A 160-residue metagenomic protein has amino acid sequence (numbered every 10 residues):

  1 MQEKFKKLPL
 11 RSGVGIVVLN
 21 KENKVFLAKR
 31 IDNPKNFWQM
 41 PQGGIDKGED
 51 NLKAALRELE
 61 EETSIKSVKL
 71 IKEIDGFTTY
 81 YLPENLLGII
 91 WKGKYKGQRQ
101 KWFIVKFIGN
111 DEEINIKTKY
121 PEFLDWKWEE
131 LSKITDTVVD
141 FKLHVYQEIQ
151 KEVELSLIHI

Functional and structural regions predicted by a protein language model:
M1-L19, G93: Acidic, metal-coordinating catalytic segment for phosphate/diphosphate chemistry, firing primarily on the Nudix
N33-N36: A conserved beta-turn-beta hairpin within the catalytic core of GNAT-like acetyltransferases that forms part
Q39-M40: A short gly/proline-enriched turn/hairpin at secondary-structure junctions
D46-D140: Unchanged
I158-I160: Conserved small/polar residues in nucleotide/adenosyl-binding loops
